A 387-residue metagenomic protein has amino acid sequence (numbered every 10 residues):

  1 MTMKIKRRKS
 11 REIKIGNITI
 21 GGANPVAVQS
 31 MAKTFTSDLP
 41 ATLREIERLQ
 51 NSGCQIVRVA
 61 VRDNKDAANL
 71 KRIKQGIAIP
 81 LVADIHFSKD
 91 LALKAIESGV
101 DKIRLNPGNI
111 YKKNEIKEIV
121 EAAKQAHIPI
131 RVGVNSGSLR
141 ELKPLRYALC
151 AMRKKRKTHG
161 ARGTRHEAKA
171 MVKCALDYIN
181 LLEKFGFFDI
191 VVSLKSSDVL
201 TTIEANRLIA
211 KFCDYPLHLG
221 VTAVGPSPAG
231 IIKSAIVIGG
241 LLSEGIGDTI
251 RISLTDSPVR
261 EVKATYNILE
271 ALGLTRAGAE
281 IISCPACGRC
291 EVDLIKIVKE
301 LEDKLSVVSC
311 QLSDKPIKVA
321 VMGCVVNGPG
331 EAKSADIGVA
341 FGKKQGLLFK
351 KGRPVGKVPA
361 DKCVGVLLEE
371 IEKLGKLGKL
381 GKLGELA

Functional and structural regions predicted by a protein language model:
M1, P144-E167, K304-P316, G384-A387: Short, basic, low-complexity termini and linkers enriched in Ser/Thr/Gly/Pro that act as targeting/leader peptides
M1-S30, K124, K299: N-terminal amphipathic alpha-helix/helix-capping segment at the start of soluble metabolic enzymes
A23-A41, A60, I79-F87, L142-K143 (+2 more regions): Active-site mouth loops of central-metabolism enzymes
V26-A32, V57-V59, L81-I85, I103-L105 (+6 more regions): Hydrophobic faces of well-ordered beta-strands that scaffold small-molecule active sites in alpha/beta enzyme cores
M31-L39, Q50-K74, R104-K112, I190-V199: Glycine-rich, proline-tolerant flexible connector loops at the mouths of alpha/beta enzymes
N64-I85, E118-I130, L208-L217, L301-L305: Alpha-helix-loop-beta-strand connector modules within alpha/beta enzyme cores
D90-R131: Hydrophobic or amphipathic alpha-helical targeting/insertion segments
K143, H166-L305, K318: Catalytic alpha/beta core domains of metabolic enzymes, predominantly
